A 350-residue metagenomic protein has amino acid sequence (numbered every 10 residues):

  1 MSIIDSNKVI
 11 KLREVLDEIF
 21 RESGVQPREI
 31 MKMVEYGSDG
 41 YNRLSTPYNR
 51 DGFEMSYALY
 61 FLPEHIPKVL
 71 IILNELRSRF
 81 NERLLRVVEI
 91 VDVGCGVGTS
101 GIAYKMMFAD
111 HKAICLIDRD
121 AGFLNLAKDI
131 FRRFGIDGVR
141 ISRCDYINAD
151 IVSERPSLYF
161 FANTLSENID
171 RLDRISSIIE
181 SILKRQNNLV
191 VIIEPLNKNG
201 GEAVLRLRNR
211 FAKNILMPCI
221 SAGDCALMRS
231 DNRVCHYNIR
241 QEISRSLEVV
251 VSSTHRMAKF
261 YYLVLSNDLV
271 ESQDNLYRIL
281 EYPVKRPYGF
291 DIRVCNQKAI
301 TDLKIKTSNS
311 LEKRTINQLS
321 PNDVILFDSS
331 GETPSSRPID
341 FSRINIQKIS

Functional and structural regions predicted by a protein language model:
M1-L44: N-terminal auxiliary segments of SAM/dcSAM-dependent transferases
P47-I72: Class I SAM-dependent methyltransferase Rossmann-like catalytic core, especially the SAM/SAH-binding loop
R86-G96: Conserved class I S-adenosyl-L-methionine
V97-D110: Conserved SAM-binding loop of SAM-dependent methyltransferases across substrates and taxa, primarily the Class I
A109-I136: Class I SAM-dependent methyltransferase SAM/SAH-binding core
S157-L172: A short SAM/SAH-binding and catalytic strip from SAM-dependent methyltransferases
Q186-P195: Conserved beta-strand signature within the Rossmann-like core of class I S-adenosyl-L-methionine
S252-S350: C-terminal lobe and adjacent flexible extensions of AdoMet/dcAdoMet transferase-like proteins
